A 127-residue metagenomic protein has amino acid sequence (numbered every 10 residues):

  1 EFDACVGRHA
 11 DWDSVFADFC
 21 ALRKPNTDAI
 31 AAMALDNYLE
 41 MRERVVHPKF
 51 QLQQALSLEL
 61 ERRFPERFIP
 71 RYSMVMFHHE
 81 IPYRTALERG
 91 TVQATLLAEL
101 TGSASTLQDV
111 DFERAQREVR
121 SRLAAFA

Functional and structural regions predicted by a protein language model:
F2-A127: C-terminal helical "tail/cap" subdomain of flavin- and related membrane-associated enzymes
